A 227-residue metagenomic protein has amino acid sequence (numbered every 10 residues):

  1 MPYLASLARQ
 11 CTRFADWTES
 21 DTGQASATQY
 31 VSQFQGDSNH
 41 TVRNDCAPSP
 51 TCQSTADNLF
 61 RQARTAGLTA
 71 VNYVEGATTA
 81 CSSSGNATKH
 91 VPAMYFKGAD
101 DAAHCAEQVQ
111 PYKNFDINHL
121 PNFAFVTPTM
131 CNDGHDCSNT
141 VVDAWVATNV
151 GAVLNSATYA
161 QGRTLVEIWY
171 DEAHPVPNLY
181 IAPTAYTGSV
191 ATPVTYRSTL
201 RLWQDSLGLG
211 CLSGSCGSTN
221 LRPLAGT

Functional and structural regions predicted by a protein language model:
M1-T227: Flexible, surface-exposed loop/gating regions in the mature catalytic domains of secreted/periplasmic hydrolases
